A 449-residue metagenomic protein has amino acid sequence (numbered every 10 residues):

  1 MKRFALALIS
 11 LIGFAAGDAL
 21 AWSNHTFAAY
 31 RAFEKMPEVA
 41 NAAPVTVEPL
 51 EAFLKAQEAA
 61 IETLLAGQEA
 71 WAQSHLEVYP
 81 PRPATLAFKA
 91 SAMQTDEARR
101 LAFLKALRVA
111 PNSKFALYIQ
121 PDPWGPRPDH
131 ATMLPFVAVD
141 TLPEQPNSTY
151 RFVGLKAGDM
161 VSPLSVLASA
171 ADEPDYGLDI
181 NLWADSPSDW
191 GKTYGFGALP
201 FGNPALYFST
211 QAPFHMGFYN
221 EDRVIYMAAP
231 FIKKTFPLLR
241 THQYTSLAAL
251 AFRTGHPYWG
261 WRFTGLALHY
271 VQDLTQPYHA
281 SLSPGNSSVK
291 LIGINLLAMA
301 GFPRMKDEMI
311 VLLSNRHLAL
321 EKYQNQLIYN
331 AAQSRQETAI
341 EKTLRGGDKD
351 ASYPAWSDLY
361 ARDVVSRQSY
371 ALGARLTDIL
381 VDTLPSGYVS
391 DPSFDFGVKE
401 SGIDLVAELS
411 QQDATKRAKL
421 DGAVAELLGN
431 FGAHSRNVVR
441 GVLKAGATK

Functional and structural regions predicted by a protein language model:
M1-L8: Bacterial N-terminal signal peptides that target proteins for export
L8-I9, A19: Cleavable N-terminal signal peptides
G13-G17: N-terminal signal peptide c-region/cleavage motif recognized by signal peptidases
D18-L250, A280-K449: N-terminal, motif-rich segments that launch catalysis or mediate targeting to/interaction with membranes, typified by
A248-G285: Active-site beta-strand/loop microenvironment that shapes enzyme catalytic pockets
